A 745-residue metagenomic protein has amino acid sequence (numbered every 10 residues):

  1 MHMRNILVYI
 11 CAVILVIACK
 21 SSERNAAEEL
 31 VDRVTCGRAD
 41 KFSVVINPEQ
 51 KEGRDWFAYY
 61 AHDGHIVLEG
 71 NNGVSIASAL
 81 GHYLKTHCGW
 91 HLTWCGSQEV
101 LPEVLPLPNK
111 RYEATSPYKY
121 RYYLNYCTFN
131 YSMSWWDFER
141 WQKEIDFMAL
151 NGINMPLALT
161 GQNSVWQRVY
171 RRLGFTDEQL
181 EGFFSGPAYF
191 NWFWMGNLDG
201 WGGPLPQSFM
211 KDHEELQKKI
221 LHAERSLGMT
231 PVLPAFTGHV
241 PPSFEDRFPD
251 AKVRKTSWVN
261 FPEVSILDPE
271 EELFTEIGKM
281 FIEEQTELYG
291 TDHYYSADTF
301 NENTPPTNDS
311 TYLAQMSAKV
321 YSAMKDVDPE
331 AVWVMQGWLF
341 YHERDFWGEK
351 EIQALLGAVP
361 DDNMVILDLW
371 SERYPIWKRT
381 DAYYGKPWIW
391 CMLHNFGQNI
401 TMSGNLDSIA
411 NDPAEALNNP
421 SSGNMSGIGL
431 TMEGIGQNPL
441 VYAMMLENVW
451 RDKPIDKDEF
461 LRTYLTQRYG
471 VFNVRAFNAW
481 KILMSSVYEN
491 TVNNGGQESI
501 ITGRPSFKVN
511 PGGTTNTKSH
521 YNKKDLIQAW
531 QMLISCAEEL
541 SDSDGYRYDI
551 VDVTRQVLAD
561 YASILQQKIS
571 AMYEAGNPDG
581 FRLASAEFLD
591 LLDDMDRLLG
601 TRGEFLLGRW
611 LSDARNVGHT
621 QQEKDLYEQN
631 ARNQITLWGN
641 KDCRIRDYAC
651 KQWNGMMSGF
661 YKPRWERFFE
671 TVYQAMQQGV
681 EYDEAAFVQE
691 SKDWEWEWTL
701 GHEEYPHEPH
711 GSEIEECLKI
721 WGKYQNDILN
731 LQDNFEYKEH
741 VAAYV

Functional and structural regions predicted by a protein language model:
M1-E23: Bacterial Sec-dependent N-terminal signal peptides
K20-Y118: Contiguous, structured surface segment used for ligand recognition
Y60-H65, N125-F129, G200-W201, G545-D549 (+1 more regions): Acidic/histidine-rich, surface-exposed loop or edge segments in extracytoplasmic proteins
G64-G70, N130-S134, Q207-S208, N308: Second-shell loop/turn segments in exported
H91, C95-L105, L124-T128, A149 (+14 more regions): Catalytic-core regions of glycoside hydrolase
Y118-D137, M148: Active-site-adjacent substrate/metal-binding segments within catalytic domains of carbohydrate-active enzymes
N516-S541, V551-E574: C-terminal substrate/ligand-recognition segments
W653, M657-V745: Extended, compositionally biased alpha-helical segments that mediate assembly or anchoring
